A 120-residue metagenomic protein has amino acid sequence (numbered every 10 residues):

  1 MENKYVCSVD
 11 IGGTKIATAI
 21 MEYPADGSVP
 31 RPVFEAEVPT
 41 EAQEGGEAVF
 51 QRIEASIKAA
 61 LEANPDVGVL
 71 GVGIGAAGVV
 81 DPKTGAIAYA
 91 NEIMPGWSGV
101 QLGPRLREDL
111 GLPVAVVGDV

Functional and structural regions predicted by a protein language model:
E2-N3, V67, I74: Hydrophobic alpha-helical segments and their boundary regions
E2-Q51, A55, A86-Y89: Short glycine-rich, Thr/Ser-proximal phosphate-binding strand/loop in the N-terminal lobe of ATP-dependent enzymes
T14, A77-V79: Short glycine-rich anion-binding loops that position phosphate/pyrophosphate groups of nucleotides and phosphorylated
S28-P30, N64-V69: Short helix-terminating capping/connector loops at secondary-structure junctions
V33, E37, G75, A115: Conserved beta-strand segments that form the floor/walls of ligand-binding pockets within enzyme and binding domains
A42, E47-E54, G68-V72, V79-V120: Glycine-rich phosphate-binding loop and adjoining helix at the ATP-binding site of ATP-dependent phosphoryl-transfer
S56, A60-N64: Stable alpha-helical structural segments in soluble proteins, enriched in small hydrophobic residues
